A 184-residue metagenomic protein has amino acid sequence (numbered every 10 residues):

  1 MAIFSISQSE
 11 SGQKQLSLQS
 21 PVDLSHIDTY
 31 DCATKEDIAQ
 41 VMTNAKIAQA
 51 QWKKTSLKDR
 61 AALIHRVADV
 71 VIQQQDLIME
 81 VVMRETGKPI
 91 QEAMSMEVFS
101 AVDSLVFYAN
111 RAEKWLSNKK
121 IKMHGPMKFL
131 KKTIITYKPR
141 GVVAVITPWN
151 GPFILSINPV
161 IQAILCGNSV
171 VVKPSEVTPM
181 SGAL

Functional and structural regions predicted by a protein language model:
M1-K131: N-terminal Rossmann-like NAD(P)+-binding subdomain of aldehyde/semialdehyde dehydrogenases
K122-L184: Rossmann-like NAD(P) dinucleotide-binding subdomain of oxidoreductase/dehydrogenase enzymes
